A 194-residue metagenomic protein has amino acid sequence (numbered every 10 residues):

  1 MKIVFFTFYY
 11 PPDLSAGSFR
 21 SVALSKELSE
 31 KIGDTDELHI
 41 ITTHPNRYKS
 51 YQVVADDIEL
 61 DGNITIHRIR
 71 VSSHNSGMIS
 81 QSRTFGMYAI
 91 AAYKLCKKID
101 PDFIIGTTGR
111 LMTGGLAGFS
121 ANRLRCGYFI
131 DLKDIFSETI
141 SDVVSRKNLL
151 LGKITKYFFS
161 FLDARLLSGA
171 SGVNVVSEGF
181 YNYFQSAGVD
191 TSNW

Functional and structural regions predicted by a protein language model:
M1-H67, G172: N-terminal subdomain of nucleotide-sugar transferases
F8, S72-S80, I99, C126-F161: Acceptor-binding helix/loop patch of EC 2.4 sugar-transfer enzymes, predominantly nucleotide-sugar-dependent
D13, Y48, S82-A91, P101-C126 (+1 more regions): An aromatic- and histidine-rich active-site surface loop
G17, T43, T107, K133 (+1 more regions): Replace "coordinates the UDP/GDP/TDP-sugar" with "coordinates nucleotide-activated sugar donors
T35, L124-G127, T191-S192: A short helix->loop->beta-strand "cap" motif at the edges of active sites that frequently abuts
N46, L111, G179-Y181: Alpha-helix capping/helix-boundary segments
Y93-K94, M112-G115, F119-L124, F136 (+1 more regions): Membrane-proximal helix-turn-helix segments that form the acceptor-binding/catalytic region of lipid-linked
S168-G169, N174-V175, Y181-W194: Helix-loop-beta element that forms the nucleotide-linked donor phosphate-binding surface in glycosyltransferases
